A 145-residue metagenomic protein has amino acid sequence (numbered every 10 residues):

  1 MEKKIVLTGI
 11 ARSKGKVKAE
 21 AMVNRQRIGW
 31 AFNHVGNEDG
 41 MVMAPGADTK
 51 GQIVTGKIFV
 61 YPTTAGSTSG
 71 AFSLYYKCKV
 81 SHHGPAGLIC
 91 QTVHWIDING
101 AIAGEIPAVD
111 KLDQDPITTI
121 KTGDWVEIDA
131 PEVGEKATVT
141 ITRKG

Functional and structural regions predicted by a protein language model:
K3-S13, V17, A21-T138: Feature captures the catalytic cores and cofactor-binding loops of soluble hydro-lyases/lyases that act on carboxylate
T140-G145: Short beta-strand-to-coil "C-cap" segments at the C-terminal boundary of structured domains/repeats, marking
